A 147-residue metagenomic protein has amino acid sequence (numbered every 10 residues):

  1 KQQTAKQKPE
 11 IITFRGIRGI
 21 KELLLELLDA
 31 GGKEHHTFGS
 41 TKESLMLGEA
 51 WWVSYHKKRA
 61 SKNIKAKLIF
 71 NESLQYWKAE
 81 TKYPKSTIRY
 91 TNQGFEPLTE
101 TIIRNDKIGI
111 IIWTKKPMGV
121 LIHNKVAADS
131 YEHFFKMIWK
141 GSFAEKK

Functional and structural regions predicted by a protein language model:
K1-N63: PLD-like (HKD) phosphodiesterase/transphosphatidyltransferase domain
K6, S44-K147: PLD/PLD-like phosphodiesterase catalytic module centered on the HKD motif
